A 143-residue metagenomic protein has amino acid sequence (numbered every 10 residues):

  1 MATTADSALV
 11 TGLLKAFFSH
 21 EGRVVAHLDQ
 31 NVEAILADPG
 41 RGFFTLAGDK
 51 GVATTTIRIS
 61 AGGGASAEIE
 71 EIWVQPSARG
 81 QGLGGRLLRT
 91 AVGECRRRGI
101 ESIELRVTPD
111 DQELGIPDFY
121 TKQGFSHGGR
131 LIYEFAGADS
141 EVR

Functional and structural regions predicted by a protein language model:
M1, V74, V107: Conserved residues at beta->alpha junctions
M1-A5, G12, A138-R143: Conserved N-terminal entry element of GNAT/NAT acetyltransferase domains
T4-E70, Q75, L88-R89, E94 (+2 more regions): Acetyl-CoA-dependent GNAT
V74, G80-G93, D118, K122: Conserved acetyl-CoA-binding loop-helix of GNAT-fold acetyltransferases
R79, E104-I116, E134-A138: Conserved beta-strand-loop-alpha-helix junction that forms the acyl-donor binding cleft
G85, R97, E101, P109-G129: Conserved active-site alpha-helix within GNAT-family acetyltransferase domains
K122-R143: Terminal substrate-recognition subdomain of acyl/acetyltransferases
